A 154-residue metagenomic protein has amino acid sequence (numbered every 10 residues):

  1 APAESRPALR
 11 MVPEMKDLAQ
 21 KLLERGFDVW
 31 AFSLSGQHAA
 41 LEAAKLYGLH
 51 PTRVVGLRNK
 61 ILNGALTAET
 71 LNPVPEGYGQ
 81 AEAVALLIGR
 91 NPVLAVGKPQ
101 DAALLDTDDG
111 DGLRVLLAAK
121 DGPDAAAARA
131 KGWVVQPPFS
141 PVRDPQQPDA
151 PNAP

Functional and structural regions predicted by a protein language model:
A1-P154: C-terminal cap/substrate-recognition subdomain and adjoining C-terminal extension of metal-dependent phosphatase-like
